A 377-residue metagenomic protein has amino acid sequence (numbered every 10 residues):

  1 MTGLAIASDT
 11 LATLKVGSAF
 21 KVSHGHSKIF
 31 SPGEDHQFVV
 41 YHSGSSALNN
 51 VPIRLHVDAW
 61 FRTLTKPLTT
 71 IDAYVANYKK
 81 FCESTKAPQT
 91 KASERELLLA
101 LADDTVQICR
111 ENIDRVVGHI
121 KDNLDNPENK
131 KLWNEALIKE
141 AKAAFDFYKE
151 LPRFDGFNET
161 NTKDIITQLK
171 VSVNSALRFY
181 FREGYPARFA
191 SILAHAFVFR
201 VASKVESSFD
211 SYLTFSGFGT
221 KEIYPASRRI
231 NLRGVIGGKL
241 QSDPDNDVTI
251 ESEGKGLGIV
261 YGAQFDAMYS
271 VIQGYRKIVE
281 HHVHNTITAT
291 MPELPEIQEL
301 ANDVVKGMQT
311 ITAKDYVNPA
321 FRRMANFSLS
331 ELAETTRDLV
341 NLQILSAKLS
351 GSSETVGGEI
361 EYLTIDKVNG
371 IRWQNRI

Functional and structural regions predicted by a protein language model:
M1-I377: N-terminal nucleophile
